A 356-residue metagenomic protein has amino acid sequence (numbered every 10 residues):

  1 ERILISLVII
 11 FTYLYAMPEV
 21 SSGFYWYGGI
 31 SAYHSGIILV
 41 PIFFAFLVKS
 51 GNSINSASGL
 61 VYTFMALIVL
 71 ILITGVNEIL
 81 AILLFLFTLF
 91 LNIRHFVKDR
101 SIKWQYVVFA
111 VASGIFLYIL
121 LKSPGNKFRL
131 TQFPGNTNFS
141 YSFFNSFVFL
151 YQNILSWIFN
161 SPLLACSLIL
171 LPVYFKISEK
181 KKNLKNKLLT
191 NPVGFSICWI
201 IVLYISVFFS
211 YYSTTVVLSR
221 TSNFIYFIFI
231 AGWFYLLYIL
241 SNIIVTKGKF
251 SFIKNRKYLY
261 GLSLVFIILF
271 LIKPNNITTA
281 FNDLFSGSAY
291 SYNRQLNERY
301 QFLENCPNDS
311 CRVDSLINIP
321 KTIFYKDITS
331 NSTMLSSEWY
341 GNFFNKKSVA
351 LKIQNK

Functional and structural regions predicted by a protein language model:
E1, G248-K356: Intrinsically disordered, polar/acidic, low-complexity terminal segments
E1-R2, S50-S58, R94-W104, I177-T190 (+1 more regions): Membrane-interface helix-boundary motifs at transmembrane edges
R2-V48, Y204-Y238: Membrane-interface micro-motifs in multi-pass membrane enzymes
Y27, T74-T221: Transmembrane catalytic cores of multi-pass membrane glycosyltransferases and polysaccharide-assembly enzymes
I42-K49, L84-H95, L170-F175, Y226-T246: Transmembrane alpha-helices and membrane-interface helical segments of multi-pass integral membrane enzymes
K49-L72, V107-V108: Short hydrophobic alpha-helices at membrane interfaces in multi-pass membrane enzymes
S113-G114, G194-V207, I228-Y235, Y258-I268: Hydrophobic membrane-spanning alpha-helices of multi-pass integral membrane proteins
S213-T221, I225, T246, I253-G261: Ser/Thr/Asn(+Pro)-rich, low-complexity disordered segments
